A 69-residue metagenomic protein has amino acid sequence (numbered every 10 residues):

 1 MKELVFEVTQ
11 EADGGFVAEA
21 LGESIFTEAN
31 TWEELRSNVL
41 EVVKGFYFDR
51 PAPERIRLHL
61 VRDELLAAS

Functional and structural regions predicted by a protein language model:
M1-V5, E33-S69: Short, charged, surface-exposed hinge/linker loops at domain edges that act as mobile lids or interdomain connectors
E3-T9, I25: General secondary-structure propensity
V8-A20: Short aromatic-glycine-(Arg/Gly/Cys) micro-motifs in beta-strand/loop hairpins
L21-G22, V61: A secondary-structure boundary/capping signal
E23-E33: A short, exposed loop/beta-hairpin motif centered on an aromatic-Gly-Thr core
